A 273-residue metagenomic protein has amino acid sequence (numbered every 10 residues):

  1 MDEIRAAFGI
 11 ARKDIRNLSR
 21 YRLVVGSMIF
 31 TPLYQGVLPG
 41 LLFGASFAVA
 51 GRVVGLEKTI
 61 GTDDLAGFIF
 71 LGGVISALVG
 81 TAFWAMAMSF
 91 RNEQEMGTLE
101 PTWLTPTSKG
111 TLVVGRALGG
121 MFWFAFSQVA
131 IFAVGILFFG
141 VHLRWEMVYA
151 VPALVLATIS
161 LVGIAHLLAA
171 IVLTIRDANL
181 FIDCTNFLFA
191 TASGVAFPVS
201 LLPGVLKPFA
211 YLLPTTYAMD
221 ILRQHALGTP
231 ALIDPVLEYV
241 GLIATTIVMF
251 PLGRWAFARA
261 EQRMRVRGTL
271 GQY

Functional and structural regions predicted by a protein language model:
M1-L143, M147, V151-Y273: Hydrophobic transmembrane alpha-helices and immediately adjacent juxtamembrane helices of multi-pass inner-membrane
